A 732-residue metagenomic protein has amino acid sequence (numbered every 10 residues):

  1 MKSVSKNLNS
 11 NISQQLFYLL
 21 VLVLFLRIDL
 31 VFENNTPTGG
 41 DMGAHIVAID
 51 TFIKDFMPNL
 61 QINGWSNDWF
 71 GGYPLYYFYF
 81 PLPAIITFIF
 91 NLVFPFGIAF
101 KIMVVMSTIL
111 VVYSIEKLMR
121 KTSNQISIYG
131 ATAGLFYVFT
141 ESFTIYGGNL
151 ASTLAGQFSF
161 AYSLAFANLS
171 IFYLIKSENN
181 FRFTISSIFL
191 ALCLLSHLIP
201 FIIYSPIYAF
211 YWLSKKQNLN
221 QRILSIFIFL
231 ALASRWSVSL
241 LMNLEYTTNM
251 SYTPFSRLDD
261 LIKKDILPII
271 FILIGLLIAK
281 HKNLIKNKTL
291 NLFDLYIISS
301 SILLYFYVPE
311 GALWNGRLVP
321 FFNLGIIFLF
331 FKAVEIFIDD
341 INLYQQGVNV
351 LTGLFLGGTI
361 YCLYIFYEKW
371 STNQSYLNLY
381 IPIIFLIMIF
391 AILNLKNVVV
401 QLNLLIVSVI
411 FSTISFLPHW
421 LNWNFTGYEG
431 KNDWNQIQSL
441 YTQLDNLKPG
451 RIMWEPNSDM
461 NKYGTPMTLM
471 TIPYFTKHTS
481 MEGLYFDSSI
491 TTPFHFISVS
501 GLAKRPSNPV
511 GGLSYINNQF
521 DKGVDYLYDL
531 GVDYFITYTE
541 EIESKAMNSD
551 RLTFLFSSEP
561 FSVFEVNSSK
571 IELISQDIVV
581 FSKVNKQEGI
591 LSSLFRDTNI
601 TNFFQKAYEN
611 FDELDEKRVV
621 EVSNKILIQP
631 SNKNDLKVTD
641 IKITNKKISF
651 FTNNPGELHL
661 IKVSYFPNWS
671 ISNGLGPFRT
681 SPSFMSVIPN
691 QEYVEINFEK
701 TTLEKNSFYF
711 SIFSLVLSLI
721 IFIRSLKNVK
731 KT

Functional and structural regions predicted by a protein language model:
M1-L444, K448, I516-D521, V532-T537 (+2 more regions): Membrane-embedded transmembrane-helix bundle of lipid-linked glycan/lipid transferases
L190, S300, V407-Y428, L444-Y526 (+3 more regions): Extracytoplasmic/lumenal acceptor-recognition loop(s) of multi-pass membrane glycoenzymes
I203-Y204, N461-T465, I542-M547: Extracytoplasmic/secreted cell-surface and envelope-processing proteins
L230-A233, L324-F328, T471, M547-K586: C-terminal, active-site-flanking charged/polar segments
I452-M453, Y534-Y538, R679: Short, hydrophobic beta-strand segments that form beta-sheet elements in well-ordered domains
F494-E559, L660: Periplasmic/luminal catalytic loop of GT-C fold multi-pass membrane glycosyltransferases that transfer sugars from
F611, D615-T732: Active-site-proximal, structured, solvent-exposed surfaces of multi-pass membrane proteins that position macromolecular
